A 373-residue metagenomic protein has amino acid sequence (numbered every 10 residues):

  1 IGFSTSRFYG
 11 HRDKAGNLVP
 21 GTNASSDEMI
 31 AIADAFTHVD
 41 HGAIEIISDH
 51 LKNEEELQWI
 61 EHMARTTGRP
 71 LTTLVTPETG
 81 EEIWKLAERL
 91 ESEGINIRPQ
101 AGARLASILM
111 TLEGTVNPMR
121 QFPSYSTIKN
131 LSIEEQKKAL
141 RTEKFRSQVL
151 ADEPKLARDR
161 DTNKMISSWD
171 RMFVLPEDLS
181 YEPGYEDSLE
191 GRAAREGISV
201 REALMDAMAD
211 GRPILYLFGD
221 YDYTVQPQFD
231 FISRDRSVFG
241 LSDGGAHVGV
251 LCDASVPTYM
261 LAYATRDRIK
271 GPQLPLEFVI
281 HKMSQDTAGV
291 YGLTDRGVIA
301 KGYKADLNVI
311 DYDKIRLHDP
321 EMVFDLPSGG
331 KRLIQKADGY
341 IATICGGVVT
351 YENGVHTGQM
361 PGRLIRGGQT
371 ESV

Functional and structural regions predicted by a protein language model:
I1-D34, I46-Q273: Active-site neighborhoods of metal-dependent hydrolases
H41, G68-P70, G94-R98, D235-S237 (+5 more regions): Active-site lining segments that contact anionic ligands and/or coordinate catalytic metals
Q100, G197, D243, V279 (+4 more regions): Divalent metal-coordination and catalytic microenvironments
E182-P183, A288, R332-Q335: Short loop/turn motifs at secondary-structure junctions and domain boundaries
R201-M208, P275-S284, I299: Short, well-structured alpha-helical segments that form the helix of a local strand-helix-strand
L215-Q228, P275-F278, A288-M322: Acidic, glycine-enriched loop/beta-strand segments at the rims of small-molecule binding/catalytic pockets
F229-V238, S242-D243, V256, V309-P361: C-terminal cap of metal-dependent C-N hydrolases
G358-V373: Short, surface-exposed, low-complexity cationic segments
